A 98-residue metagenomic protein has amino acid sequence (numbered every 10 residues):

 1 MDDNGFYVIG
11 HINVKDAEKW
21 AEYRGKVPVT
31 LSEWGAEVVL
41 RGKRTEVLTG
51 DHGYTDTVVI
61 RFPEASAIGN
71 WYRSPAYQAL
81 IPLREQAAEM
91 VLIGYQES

Functional and structural regions predicted by a protein language model:
M1-T57, F62-R73, G94-S98: Short S/T/G/P-rich N-terminal loop/turn motif that feeds into the first structured element of a domain
I68-I93: C-terminal structural segments of small proteins and small subunits
